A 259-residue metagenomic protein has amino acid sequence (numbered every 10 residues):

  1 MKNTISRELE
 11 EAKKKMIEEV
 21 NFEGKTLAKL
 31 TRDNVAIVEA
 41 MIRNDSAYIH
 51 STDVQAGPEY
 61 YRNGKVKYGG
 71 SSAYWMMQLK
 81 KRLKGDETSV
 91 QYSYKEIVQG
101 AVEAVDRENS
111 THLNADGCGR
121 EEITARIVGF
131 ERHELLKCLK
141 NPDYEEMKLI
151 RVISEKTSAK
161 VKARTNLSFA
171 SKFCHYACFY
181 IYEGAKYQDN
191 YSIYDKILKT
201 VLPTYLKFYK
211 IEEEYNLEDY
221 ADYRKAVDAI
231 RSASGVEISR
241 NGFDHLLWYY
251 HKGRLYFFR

Functional and structural regions predicted by a protein language model:
M1-K162, F179-R259: An N-terminal alpha-helical hairpin/helix-loop-helix interaction module that forms a charged, gly/pro-flexible surface
F169-Y176: Short hydrophobic alpha-helical segments that form membrane-spanning helices or hydrophobic packing faces of helical
